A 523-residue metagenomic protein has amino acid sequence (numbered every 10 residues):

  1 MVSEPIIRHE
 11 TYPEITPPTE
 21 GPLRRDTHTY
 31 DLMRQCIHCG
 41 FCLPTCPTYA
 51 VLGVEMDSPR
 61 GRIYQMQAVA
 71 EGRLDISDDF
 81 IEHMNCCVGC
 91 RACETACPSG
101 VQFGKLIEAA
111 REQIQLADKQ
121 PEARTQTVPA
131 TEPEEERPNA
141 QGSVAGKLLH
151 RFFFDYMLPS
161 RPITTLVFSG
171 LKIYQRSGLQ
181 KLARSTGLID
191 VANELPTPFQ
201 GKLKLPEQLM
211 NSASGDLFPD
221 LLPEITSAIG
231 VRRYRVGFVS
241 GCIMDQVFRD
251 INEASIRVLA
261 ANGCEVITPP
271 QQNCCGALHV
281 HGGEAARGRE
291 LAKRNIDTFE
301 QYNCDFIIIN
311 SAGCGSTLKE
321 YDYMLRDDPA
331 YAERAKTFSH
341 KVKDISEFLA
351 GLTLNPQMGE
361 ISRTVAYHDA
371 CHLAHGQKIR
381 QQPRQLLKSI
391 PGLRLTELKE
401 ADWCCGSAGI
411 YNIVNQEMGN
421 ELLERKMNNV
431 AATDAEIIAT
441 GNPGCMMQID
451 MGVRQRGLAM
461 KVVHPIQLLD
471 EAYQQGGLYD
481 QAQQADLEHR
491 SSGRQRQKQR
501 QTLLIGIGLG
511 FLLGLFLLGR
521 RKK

Functional and structural regions predicted by a protein language model:
M1-M84, R124-A130: Ferredoxin-type iron-sulfur electron-transfer modules and their immediate structural context
I15, R24-R25, T45, I76 (+5 more regions): Generic signal for short, ordered secondary-structure residues within or immediately flanking folded domains
Y30-C39, L43, I81-E94, Q272 (+4 more regions): Residues immediately within or flanking Cys/His clusters that coordinate Zn2+ in small zinc-binding modules
R34, E94-P98, I243, V247: Conserved aromatic-histidine-acidic binding/catalytic patches
I37, F41-I63, A68, C86-Q113 (+3 more regions): Iron-sulfur cluster-binding cysteine motifs and their immediate structural context in ferredoxin-like electron-transfer
C39, M56-I63, S77-F80, C86-C90 (+8 more regions): Generic structural signal for well-ordered secondary structure
G104-K523: Iron-sulfur cluster-binding electron-transfer modules in prokaryotic oxidoreductases
